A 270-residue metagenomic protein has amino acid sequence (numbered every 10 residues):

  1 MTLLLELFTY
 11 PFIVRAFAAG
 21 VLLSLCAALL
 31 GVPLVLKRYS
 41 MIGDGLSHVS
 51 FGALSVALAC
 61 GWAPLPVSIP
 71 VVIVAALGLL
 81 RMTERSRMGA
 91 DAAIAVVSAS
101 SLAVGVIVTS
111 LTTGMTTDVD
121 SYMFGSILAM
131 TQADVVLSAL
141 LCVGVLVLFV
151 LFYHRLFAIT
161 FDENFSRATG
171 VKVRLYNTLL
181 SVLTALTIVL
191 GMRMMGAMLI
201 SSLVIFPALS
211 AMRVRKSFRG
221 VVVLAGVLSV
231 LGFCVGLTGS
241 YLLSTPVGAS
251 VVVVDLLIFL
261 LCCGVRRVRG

Functional and structural regions predicted by a protein language model:
M1-L25: Membrane-interfacial amphipathic/re-entrant helices at transmembrane-helix boundaries
M1-Y10, G114-M130, T238-G239: Membrane-interface helix termini and inter-helical loops of multi-pass transporters
F12-G20, V119-L146: Loop-to-helix entry region at the N-terminal start of transmembrane alpha-helices in multi-pass membrane transporters
A16-A19, P64-V72, D91-A95, A139 (+2 more regions): Loop-to-transmembrane alpha-helix initiation sites
V32-M115, A211-V223, S240-L243, R266-V268: Short loop segments and helix-boundary regions at transmembrane helix junctions of multi-pass inner-membrane proteins
V49-A59, V97-V108, A129, V173-T184 (+2 more regions): Small-residue-rich segments of transmembrane alpha-helices in multi-pass membrane proteins, especially helix faces
T131-P207: Helix-loop-helix "hairpin" substructures at the membrane interface of multi-pass membrane proteins
M198-A249: Transmembrane alpha-helical segments in multi-pass inner-membrane proteins
